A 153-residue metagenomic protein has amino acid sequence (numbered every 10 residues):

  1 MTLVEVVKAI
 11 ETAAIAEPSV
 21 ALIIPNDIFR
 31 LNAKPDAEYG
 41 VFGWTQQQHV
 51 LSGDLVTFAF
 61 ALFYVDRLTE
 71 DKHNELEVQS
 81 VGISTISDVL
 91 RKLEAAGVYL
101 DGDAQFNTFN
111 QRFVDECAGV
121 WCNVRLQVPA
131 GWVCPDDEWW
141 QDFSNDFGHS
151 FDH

Functional and structural regions predicted by a protein language model:
M1-S52, D136-E138, D146-H153: Small/polar-rich, solvent-exposed N-terminal microdomains that initiate assembly or binding
A21, K34-G40, Q79-V133: Acidic-leaning, charged glycine-interspersed low-complexity segments
V41-G43, F60-Y64, Q79-S84, Q141-D146: Short, low-complexity, polar/charged sequence segments that are solvent-exposed and flexible
Q47-H49, R67-E70: Short, charged/polar surface micro-motifs in flexible loops or helix N-caps
D54-T69, A118-A130: Oligomerization/assembly interface segments of phage tail-like spikes and tubes
L68-G82: Short histidine-centered catalytic/ligand-binding loop motif
H73-E75, V133-D142: Short, charged, solvent-exposed linker or helix-capping segments at domain edges/interfaces that act as flexible hinges
